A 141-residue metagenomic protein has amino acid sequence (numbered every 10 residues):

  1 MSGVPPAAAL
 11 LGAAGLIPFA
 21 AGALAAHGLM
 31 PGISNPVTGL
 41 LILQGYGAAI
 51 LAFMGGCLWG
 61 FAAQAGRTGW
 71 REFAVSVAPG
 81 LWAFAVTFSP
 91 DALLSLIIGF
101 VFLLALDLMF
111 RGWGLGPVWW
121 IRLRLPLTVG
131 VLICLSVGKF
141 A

Functional and structural regions predicted by a protein language model:
M1-A14: N-terminal membrane topogenic signal
I17-A20, A74-F84, L123-F140: Small-residue-rich segments of transmembrane alpha-helices in multi-pass membrane proteins, especially helix faces
F19-L29: Alpha-helical transmembrane segments of multi-pass membrane proteins
G32-G39, F53-G66, S89, L108-G116: Short juxtamembrane and helix-loop transition motifs at transmembrane-helix boundaries in membrane proteins
V37-I42, R71-E72, P117-L123: Non-cytosolic membrane-interface motifs at loop->transmembrane helix junctions
L58-A85: Helix-adjacent hinge/juxtasegments
V86-F102: Transmembrane helix-loop-helix
A105, M109-V131: Interfacial loop-to-transmembrane junctions
